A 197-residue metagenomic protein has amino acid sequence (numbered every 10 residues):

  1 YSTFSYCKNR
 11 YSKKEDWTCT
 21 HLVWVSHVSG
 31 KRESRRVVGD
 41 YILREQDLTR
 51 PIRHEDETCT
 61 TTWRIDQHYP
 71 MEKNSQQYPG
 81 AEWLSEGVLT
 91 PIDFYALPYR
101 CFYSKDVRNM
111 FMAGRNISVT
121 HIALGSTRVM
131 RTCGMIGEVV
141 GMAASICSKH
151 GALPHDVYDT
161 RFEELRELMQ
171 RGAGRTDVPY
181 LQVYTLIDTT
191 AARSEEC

Functional and structural regions predicted by a protein language model:
Y1-E195: Flavin (FAD/FMN)-binding glycine-rich loop and adjacent Rossmann-like elements that form
